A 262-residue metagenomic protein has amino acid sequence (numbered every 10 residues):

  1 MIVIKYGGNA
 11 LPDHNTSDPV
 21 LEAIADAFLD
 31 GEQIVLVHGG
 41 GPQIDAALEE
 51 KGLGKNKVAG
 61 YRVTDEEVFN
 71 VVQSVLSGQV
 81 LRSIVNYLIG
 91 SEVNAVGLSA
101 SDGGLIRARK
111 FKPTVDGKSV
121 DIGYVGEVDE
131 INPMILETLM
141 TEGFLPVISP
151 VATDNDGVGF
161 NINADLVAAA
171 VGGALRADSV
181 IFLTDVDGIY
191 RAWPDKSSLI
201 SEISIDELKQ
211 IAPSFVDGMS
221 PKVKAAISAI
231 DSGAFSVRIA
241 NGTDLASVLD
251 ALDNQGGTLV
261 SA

Functional and structural regions predicted by a protein language model:
I2-A262: C-terminal catalytic "cap/lid" subdomain
